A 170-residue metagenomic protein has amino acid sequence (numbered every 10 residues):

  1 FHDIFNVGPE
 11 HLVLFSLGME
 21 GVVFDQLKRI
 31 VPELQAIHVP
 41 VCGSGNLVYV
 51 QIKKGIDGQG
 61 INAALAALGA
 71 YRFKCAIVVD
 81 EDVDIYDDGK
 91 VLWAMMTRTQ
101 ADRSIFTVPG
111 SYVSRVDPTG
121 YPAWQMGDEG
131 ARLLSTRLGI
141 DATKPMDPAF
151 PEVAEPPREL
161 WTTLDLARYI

Functional and structural regions predicted by a protein language model:
F1-I170: Charged, compositionally biased interaction regions
